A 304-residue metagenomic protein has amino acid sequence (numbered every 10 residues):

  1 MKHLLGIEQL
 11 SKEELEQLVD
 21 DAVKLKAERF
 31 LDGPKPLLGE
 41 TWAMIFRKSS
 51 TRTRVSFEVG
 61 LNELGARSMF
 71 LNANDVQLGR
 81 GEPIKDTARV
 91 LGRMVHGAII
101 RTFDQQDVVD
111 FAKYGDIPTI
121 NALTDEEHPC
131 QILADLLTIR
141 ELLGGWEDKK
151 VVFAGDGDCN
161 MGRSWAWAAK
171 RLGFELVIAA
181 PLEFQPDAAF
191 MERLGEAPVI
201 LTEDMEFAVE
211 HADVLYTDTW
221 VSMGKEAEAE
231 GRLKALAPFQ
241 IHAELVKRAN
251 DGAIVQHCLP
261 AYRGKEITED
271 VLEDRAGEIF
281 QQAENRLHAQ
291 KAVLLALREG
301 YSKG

Functional and structural regions predicted by a protein language model:
M1-V55, V59, E127: Positively charged, low-complexity intrinsically disordered leader regions
T41-M94: Active-site cofactor/substrate anionic-group-binding motifs, chiefly glycine- and Lys/Arg-rich phosphate-binding loops
R47-V59, E141-T217: Glycine-rich phosphate/diphosphate-binding loop of Rossmann-like nucleotide-binding domains
L64, M94, Y114-D116, L172 (+3 more regions): Short, structured coil segments at secondary-structure junctions
R89, H96-A168, H257: Anion-binding alpha/beta catalytic cores of soluble intermediary-metabolism enzymes, centered on
L194-D270: Rossmann-like adenosine-cofactor binding region
E273-G304: C-terminal helix-to-coil terminal segments
